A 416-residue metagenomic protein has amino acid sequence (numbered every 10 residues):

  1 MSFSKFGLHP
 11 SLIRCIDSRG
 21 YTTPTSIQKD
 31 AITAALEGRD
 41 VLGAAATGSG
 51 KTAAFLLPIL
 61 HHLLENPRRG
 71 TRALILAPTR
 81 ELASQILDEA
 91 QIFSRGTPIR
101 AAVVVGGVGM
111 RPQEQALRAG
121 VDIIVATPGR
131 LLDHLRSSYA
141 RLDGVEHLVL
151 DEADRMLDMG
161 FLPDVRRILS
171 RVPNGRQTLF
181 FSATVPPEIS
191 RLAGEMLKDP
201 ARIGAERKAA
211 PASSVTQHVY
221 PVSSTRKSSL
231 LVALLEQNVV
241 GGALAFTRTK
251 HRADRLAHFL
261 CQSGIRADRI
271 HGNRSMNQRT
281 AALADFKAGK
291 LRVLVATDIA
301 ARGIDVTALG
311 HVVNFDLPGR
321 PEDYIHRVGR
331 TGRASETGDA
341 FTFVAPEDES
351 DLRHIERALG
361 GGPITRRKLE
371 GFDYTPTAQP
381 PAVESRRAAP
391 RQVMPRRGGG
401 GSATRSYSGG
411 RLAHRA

Functional and structural regions predicted by a protein language model:
S2-P380: Conserved helicase RecA-like core
P363-A416: Non-catalytic, charged low-complexity extensions flanking SF2 helicase motor domains
